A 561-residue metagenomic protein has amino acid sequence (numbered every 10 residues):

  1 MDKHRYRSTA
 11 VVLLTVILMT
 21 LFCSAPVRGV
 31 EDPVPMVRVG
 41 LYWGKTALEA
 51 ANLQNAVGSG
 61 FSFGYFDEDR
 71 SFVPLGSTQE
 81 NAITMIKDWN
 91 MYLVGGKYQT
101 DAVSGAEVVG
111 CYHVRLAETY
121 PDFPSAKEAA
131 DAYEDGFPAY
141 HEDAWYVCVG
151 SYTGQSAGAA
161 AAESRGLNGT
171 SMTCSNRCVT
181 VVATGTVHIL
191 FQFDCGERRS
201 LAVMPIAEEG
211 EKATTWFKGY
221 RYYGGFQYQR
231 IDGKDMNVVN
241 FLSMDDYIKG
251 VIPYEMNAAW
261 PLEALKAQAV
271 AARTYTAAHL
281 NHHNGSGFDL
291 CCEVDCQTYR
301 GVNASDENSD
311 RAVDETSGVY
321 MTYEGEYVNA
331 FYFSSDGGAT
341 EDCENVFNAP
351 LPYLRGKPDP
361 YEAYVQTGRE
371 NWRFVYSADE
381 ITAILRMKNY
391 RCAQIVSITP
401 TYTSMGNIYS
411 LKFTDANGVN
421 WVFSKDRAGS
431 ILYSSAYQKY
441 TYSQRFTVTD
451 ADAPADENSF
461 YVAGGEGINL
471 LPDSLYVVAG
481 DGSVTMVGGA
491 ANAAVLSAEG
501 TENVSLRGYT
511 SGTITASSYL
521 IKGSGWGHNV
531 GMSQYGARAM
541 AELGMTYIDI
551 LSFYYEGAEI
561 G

Functional and structural regions predicted by a protein language model:
D2-G561: Conserved, single-site charged/polar hotspot
